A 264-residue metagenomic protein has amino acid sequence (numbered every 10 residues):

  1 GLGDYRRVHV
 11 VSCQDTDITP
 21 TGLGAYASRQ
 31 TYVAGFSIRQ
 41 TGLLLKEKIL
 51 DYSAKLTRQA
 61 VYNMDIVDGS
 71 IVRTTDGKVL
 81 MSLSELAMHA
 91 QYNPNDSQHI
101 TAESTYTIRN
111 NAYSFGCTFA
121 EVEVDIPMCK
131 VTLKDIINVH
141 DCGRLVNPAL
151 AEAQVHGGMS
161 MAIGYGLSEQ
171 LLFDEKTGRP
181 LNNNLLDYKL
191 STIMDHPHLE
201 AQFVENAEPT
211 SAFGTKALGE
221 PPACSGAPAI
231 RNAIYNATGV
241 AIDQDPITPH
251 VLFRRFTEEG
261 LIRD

Functional and structural regions predicted by a protein language model:
G1-D264: C-terminal catalytic domains of large/alpha subunits in multi-subunit enzymes
